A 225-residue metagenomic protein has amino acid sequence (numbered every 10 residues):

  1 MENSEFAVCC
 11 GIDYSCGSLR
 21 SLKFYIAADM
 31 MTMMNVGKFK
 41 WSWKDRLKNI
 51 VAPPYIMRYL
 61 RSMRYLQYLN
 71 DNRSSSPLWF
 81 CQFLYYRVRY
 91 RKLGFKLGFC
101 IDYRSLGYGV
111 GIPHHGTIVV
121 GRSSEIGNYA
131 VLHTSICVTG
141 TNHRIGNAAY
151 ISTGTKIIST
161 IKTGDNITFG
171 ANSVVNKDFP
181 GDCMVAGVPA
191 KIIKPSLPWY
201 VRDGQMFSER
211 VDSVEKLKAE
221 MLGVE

Functional and structural regions predicted by a protein language model:
M1-L97, Y200-E225: Terminal amphipathic alpha-helical/low-complexity segments used for targeting or macromolecular assembly
D102-Y103, G107-G109, P113-R122, G127-N128 (+8 more regions): Left-handed beta-helix
C183-G204: Conserved beta-strand-loop-alpha-helix hinge in the C-terminal portion of ABC ATPase nucleotide-binding domains
